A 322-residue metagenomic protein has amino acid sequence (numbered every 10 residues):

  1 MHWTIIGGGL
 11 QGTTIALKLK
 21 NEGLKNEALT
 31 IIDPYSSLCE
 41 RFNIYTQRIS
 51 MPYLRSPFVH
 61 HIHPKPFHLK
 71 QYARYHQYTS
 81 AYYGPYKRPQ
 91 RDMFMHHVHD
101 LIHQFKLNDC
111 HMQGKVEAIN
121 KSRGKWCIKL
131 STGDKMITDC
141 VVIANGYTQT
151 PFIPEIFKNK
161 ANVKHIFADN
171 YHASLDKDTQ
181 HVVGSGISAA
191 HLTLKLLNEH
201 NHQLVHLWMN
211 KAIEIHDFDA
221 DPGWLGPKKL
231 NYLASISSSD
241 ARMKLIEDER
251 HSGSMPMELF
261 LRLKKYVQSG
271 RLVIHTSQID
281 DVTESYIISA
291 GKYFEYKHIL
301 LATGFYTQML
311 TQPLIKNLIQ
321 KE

Functional and structural regions predicted by a protein language model:
M1-S36, Y82-I187, H191-E322: Flavin (primarily FAD) cofactor-binding/catalytic cores of flavoenzymes
E40-N43, F67, T303: Flexible, active-site-adjacent loop/turn segments at secondary-structure boundaries
E40-R55, W224-K228: Glycine-rich phosphate-binding loop and adjoining beta1-alpha1-beta2 segment of Rossmann-like nucleotide-binding folds
T46-Q47, F58-H61, I315-E322: FAD-binding beta-loop-beta segment adjacent to the flavin cofactor pocket
Q47, Q71-Q77, S235-A241: Short amphipathic alpha-helical segments, especially helix-boundary/capping motifs
V59-F67, S239-L245: C-terminal domain-closing interface element
H61-H96: A conserved beta-strand/loop capping segment in the N-terminal third of enzymes that catalyze redox or closely related
